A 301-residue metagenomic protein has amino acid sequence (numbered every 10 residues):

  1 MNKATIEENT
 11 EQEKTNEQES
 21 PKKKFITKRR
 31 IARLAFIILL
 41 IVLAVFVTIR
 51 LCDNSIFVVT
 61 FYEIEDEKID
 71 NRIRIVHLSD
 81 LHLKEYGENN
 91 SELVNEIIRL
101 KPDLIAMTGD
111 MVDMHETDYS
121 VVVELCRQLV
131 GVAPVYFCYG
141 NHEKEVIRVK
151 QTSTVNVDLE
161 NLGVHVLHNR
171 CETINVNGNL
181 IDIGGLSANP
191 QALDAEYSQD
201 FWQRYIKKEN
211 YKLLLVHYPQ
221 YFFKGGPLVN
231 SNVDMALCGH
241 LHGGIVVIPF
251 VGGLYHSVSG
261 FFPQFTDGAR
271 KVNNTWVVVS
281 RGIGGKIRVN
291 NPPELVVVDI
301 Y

Functional and structural regions predicted by a protein language model:
N2-I69: N-terminal membrane-anchoring alpha-helices
K3-E8, K14-L34, G225-L228, D234 (+1 more regions): A short C-terminal boundary segment appended to hydrolase-like catalytic domains
E63-V76, V164, C171-G184, K207-L213 (+2 more regions): Beta-strand-turn-beta hairpins that frame and shape the catalytic cleft of phosphate-ester-processing enzymes
N71-L167: Membrane-embedded segments
L78-L83, G109-M111, N141-E143, R170-C171 (+4 more regions): Active-site metal-binding loops of divalent metal-dependent hydrolases
L100, C126-V132, Y205-K208, P227-S231: Short, conserved loop/helix-junction motifs that constitute active-site signature segments in enzyme catalytic cores
K150-V164, V176-V216, Q220-G226, R288 (+1 more regions): Binuclear metal-dependent hydrolase catalytic cores centered on His/Asp/Glu-rich metal-binding motifs
P219-V297: Conserved beta-sheet core of the metallophosphoesterase superfamily
